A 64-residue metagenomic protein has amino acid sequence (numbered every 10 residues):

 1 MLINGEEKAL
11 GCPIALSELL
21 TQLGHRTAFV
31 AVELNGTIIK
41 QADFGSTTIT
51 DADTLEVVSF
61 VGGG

Functional and structural regions predicted by a protein language model:
M1-G63: Ubiquitin-like/PB1-type beta-grasp interaction modules and other compact soluble beta-rich domains
